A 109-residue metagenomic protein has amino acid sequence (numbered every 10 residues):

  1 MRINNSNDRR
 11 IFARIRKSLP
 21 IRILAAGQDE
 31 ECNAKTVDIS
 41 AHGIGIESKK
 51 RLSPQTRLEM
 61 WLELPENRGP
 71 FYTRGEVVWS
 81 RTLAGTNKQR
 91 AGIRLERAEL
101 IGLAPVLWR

Functional and structural regions predicted by a protein language model:
M1-I39, I101, W108-R109: N-terminal helix initiation/capping motif
R14-R16, E30-C32, L64-R74: Short coil-to-beta-strand transition motifs
S18, L52, K88-W108: Short solvent-exposed strand/turn elements
P20-P54, E59, R90-R94: Short strand-loop-strand
T36, G75-V77: Conserved hydrophobic positions within beta-strands
K49, E63, E76, E96-A98: Beta-hairpin (beta-strand-turn-beta-strand) motif
W79-R81: PAS-family sensory domains and close relatives that share small-molecule sensor folds
L83-G85: Short loop/turn elements at sensory-signaling interfaces that couple input to output
